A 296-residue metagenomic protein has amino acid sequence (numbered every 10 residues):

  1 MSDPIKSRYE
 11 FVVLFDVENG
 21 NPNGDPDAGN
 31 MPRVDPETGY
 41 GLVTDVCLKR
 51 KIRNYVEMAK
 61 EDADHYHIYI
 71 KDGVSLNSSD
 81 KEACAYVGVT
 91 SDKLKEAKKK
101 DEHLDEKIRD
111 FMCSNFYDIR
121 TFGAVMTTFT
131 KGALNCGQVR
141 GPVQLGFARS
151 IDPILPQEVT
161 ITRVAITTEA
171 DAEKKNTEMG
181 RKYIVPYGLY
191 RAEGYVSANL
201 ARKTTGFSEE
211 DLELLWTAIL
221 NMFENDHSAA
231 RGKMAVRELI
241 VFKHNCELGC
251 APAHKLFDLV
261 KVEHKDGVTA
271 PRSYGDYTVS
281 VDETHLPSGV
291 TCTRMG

Functional and structural regions predicted by a protein language model:
M1-G296: RNA-binding basic/glycine-rich loop and surface signature characteristic of RAMP-family CRISPR effectors
